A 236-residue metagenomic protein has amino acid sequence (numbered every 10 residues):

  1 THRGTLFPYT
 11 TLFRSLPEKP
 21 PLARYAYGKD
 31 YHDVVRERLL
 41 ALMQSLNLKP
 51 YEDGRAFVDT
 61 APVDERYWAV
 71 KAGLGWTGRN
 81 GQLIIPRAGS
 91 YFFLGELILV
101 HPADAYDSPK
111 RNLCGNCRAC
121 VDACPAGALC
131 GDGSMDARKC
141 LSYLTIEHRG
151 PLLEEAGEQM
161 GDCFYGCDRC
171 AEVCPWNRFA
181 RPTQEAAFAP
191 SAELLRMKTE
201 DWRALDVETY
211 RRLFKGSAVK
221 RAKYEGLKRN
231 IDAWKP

Functional and structural regions predicted by a protein language model:
T1-R3, P8-L113, L152, G161: Auxiliary alpha/beta "docking" domains used to position bulky ligands
V100-A103, K139, L144-R149: A short, charged helix-loop
R111-N116, P125: Long, well-ordered alpha-helical scaffolding segments within enzyme catalytic domains, especially pronounced
A119-Y143, M160-A187: Iron-sulfur cluster-binding cysteine motifs and their immediate structural context in ferredoxin-like electron-transfer
L141, Q184-W202: Gly/Gly-Pro-rich "capping" loops immediately C-terminal to redox-active cysteine motifs in periplasmic/lumenal
L144, H148-Y165, R196-K220: Short Fe-S-cluster ligation motifs
R212-K215, K220-P236: Long, compositionally biased charged/polar accessory segments in the mid-to-C-terminal portions of proteins
